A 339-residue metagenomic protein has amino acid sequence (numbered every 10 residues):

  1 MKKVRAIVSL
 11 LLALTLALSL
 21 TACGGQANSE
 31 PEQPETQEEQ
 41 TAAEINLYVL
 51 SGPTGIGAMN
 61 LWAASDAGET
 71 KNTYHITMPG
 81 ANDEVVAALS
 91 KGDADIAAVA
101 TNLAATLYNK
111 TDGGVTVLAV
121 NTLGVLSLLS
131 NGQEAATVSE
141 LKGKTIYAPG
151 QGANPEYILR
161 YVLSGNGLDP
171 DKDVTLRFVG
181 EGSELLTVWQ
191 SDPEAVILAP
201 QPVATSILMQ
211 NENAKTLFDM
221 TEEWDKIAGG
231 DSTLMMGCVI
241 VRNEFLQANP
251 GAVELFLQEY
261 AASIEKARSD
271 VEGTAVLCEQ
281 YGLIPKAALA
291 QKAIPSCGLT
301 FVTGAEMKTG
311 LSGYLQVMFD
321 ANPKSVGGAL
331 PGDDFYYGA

Functional and structural regions predicted by a protein language model:
M1-L10: Bacterial N-terminal signal peptides that target proteins for export
L18-A22: C-terminal motif of bacterial Sec signal peptides marking the signal peptidase cleavage site
G24-A27: Bacterial signal peptide processing site
E30-F178, A195, Q201, L217-F218: Short, glycine-/small- and polar/acidic-enriched structural segments that line small-molecule recognition paths
N60-W62, L126-A136, T233-G251, T300-T303: A bilobed periplasmic-binding-protein/Venus flytrap-type ligand-binding module shared by bacterial periplasmic
N102-L103, E184-L277: Pocket-lining segment of extracytoplasmic ligand-binding domains
L246-A321: Secondary-structure end/capping motifs
S312-A339: Conserved C-terminal helix/tail region of periplasmic/extracytoplasmic solute-binding proteins
